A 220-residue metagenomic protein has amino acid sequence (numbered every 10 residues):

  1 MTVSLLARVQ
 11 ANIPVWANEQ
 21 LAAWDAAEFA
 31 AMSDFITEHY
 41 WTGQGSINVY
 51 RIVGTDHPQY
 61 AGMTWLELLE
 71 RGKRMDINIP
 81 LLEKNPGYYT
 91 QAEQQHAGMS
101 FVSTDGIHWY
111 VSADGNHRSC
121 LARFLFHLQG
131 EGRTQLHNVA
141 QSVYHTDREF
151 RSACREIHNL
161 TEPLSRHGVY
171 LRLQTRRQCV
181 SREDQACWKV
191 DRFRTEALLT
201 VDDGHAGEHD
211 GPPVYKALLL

Functional and structural regions predicted by a protein language model:
M1-S4, G98-V102, W109, G130-V143 (+4 more regions): Generic preference for hydrophobic/aromatic residues in regular secondary structure cores
M1-V111: Short alpha-helix boundary/capping and kink motifs at helix termini
I13, H57, V139-H145, G211-P212: Intrinsic-disorder/low-complexity coil detector
Y50-G54, R151, H167: Acidic, metal/cofactor-coordinating or nucleic-acid-engaging core segments within structured domains
W65-P80, W109, F126-H127, A140-Q141 (+3 more regions): Charged, low-complexity, helix-prone segments enriched in Lys/Glu/Asp/Gln
E93-E156: A short, basic-hydrophobic beta/loop patch
T161-L220: C-terminal interaction module
